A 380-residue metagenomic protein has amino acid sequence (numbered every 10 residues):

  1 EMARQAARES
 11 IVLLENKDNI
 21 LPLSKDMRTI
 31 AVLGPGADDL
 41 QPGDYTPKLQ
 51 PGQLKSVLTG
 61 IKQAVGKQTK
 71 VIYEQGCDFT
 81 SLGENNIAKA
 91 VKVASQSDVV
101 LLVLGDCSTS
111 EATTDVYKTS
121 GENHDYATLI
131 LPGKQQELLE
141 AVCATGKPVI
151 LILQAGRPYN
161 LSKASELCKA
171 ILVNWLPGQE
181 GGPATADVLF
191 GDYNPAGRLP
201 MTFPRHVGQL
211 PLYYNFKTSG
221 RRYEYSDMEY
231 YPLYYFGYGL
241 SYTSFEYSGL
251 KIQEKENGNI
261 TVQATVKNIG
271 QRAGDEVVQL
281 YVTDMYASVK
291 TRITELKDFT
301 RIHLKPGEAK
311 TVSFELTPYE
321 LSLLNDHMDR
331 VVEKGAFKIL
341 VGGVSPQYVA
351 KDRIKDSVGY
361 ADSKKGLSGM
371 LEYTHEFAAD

Functional and structural regions predicted by a protein language model:
R4-D380: C-terminal non-catalytic regions of proteins with extracellular/luminal or membrane-system context
